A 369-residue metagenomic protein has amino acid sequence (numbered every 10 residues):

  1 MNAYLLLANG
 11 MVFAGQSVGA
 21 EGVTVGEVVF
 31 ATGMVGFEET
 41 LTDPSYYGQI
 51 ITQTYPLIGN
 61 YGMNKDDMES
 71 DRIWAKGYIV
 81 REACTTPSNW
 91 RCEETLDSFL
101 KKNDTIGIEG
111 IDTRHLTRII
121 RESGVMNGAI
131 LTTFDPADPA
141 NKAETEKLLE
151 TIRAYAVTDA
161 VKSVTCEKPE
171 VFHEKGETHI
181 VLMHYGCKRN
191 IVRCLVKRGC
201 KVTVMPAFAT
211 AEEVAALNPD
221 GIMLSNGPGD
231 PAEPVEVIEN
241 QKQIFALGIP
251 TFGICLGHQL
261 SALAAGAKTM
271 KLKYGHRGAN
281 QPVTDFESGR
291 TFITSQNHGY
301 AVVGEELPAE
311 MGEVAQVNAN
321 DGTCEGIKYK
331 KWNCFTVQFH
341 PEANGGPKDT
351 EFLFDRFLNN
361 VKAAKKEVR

Functional and structural regions predicted by a protein language model:
M1-E212, A216-L217, P231, N344 (+1 more regions): RNA-binding accessory domains that recognize and position tRNA/RNA substrates
I106, H179, P250-F252, K268 (+1 more regions): Proline-centered loop/turn at the N-terminus of a beta-strand
D112, C255, H298, H340: Active-site glycine-centered loops adjacent to acidic/histidine catalytic or metal-binding residues that shape
K175-I180, S288-T291, Y329-C334: Beta-strand-turn-beta hairpins that frame and shape the catalytic cleft of phosphate-ester-processing enzymes
H179-H184, T294-S295, F335-F339: Active-site-proximal beta-strand elements of phosphoester/diester hydrolases
D220-G221, S225-I293, G299-A301, G346-A364: Cysteine-nucleophile active-site neighborhood
R290-K331, V368-R369: Catalytic beta-strand/loop cores that center a nucleophilic Ser/Cys/Thr and support acyl-enzyme chemistry
G326-V368: A glycine-centered loop/beta-turn motif at secondary-structure junctions
